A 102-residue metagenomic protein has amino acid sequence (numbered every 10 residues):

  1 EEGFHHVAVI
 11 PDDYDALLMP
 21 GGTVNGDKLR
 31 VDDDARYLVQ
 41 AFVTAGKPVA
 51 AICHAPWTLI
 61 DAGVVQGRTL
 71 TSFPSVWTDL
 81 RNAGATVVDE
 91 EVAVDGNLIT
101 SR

Functional and structural regions predicted by a protein language model:
E2-R102: Active-site-adjacent pocket-lining segments in enzyme domains
